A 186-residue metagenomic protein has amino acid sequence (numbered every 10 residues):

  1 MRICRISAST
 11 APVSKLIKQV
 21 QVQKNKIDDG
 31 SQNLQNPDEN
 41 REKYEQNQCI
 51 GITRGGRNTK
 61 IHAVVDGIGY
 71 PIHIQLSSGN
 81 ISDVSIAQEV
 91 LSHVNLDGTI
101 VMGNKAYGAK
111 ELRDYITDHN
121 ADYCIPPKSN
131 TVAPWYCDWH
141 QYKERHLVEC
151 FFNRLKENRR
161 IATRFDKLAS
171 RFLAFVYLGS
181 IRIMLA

Functional and structural regions predicted by a protein language model:
M1-A186: Short alpha-helical elements
